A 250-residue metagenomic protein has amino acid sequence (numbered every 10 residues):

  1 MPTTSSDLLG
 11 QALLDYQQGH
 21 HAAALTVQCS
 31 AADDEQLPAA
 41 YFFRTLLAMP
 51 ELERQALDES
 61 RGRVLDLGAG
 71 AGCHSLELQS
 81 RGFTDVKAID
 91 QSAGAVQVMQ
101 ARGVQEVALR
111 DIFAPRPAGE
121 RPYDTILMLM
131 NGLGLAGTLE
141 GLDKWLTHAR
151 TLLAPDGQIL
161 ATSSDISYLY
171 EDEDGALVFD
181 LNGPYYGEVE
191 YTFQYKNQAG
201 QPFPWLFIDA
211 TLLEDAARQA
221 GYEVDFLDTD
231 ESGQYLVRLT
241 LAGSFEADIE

Functional and structural regions predicted by a protein language model:
M1-T26: N-terminal auxiliary segments of SAM/dcSAM-dependent transferases
A12, Q17, A154-L212: SAM-dependent methyltransferase
L46-R63: Conserved alpha-helix/loop element of class I SAM-dependent methyltransferases that forms part of the SAM/SAH-binding
G62-G70: Conserved class I S-adenosyl-L-methionine
S92-A93: Conserved SAM/SAH-binding beta-strand->alpha-helix loop
G103-A114: Conserved SAM-binding strand-loop segment of SAM-dependent methyltransferases
Y123-D143: A short SAM/SAH-binding and catalytic strip from SAM-dependent methyltransferases
D143-P155: A short glycine-rich, Lys/Arg-flanked "PGG" loop and its adjoining helix->strand segment in the class I
